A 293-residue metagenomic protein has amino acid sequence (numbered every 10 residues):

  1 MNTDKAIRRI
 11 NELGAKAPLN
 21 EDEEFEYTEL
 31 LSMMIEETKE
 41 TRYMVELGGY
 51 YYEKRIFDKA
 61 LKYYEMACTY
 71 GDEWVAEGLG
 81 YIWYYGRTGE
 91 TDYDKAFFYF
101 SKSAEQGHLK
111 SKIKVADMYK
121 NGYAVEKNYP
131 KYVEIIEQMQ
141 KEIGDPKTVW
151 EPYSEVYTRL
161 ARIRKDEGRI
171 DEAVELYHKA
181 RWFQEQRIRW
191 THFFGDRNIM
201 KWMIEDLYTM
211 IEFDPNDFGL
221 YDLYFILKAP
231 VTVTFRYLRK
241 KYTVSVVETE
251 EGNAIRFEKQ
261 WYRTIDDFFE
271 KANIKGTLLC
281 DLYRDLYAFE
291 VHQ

Functional and structural regions predicted by a protein language model:
N2, E37-T41, Y70-E73, Y85-R87 (+6 more regions): Short helix-capping/linker turns of helical repeat alpha-solenoids
A6-R9, L31, M44, A76 (+4 more regions): TPR repeat positional signature
E12, E46-E53, G78-Y85, K114-N121 (+2 more regions): Hydrophobic face of amphipathic alpha-helices that form TPR/SEL1-like repeat modules and related alpha-solenoid
A17-P18, E53-R55, Y85-E90, A116-E126 (+3 more regions): Short coil/turn linking the two alpha-helices of tandem helical-hairpin repeats
I113-N121, T148-R162, I188-M210: TPR/TPR-like alpha-solenoid helical repeat scaffolds
